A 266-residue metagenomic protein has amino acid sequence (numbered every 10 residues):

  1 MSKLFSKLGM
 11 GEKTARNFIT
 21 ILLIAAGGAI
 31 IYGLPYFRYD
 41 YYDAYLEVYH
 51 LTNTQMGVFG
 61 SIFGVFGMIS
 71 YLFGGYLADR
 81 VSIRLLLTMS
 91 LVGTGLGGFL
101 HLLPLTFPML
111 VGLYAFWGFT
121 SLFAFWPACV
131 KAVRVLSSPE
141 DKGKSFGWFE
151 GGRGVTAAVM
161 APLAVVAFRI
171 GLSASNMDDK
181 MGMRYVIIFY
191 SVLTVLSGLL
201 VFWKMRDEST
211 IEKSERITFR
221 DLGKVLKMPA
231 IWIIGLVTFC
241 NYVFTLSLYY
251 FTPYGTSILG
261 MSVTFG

Functional and structural regions predicted by a protein language model:
S2-T14, R206-I234: Juxtamembrane intracellular "pre-TM" segments in multi-pass secondary transporters
I19-N53, G74, M160, S247-T252: Extracytoplasmic
R38-Y42, A157, A161, P229-G266: Extracytoplasmic gate region of multi-pass secondary transporters
V58-Y76: Central cavity-lining transmembrane alpha-helices of secondary-active solute carriers, predominantly the Major
V92-T106: C-terminal ends and interior cores of transmembrane alpha-helices in multi-pass membrane transporters/permeases
L113-G152: Cytoplasmic helix-loop-helix junction between adjacent transmembrane helices in 12-TM secondary transporters
G143-R169: Glycine-rich segments within core transmembrane alpha-helices of 12-TM secondary carriers
A164-L172, F189-I211: C-terminal membrane-cytosol helix-exit motif in multi-pass small-molecule transporters
